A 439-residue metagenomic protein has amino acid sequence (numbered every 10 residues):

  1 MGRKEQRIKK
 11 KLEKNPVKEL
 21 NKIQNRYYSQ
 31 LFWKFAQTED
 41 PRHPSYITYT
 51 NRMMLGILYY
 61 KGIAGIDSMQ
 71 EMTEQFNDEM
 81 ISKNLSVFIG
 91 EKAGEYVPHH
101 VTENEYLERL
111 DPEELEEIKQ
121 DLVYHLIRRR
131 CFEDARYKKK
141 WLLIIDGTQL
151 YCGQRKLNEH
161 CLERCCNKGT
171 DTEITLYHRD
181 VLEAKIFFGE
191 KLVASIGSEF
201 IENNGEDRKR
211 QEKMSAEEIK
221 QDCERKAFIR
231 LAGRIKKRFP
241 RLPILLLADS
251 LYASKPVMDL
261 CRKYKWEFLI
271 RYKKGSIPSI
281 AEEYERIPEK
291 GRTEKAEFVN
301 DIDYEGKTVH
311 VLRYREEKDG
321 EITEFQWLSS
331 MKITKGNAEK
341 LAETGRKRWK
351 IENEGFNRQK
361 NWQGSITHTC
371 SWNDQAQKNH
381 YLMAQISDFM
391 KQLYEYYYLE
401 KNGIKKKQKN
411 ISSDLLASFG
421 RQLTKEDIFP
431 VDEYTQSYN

Functional and structural regions predicted by a protein language model:
G2-R3, E267-I351: An anionic, glycine-rich sequence signature occurring as long contiguous blocks
R3, V17-P98: Gly/serine-rich nucleotide phosphate-binding loop at the start of the catalytic core of nucleotide/ADP-ribose-handling
I23, Y28, M72, G336-C370: Short amphipathic alpha-helical "interface-anchor" segments enriched in bulky aromatics
K34, E79, G291-D303, N361-D374 (+2 more regions): A short, flexible helix-boundary coil/loop motif
I57, M72-T73, H99, E103 (+8 more regions): Short, conserved catalytic/metal-binding motifs centered on acidic residues
N104-K191, G197, E202: Active-site-proximal, Lys/Arg-enriched surface segment that forms a nucleic-acid-binding/basic interface patch
N167-P243: Electropositive, glycine- and tryptophan-enriched low-complexity nucleic-acid-binding patches
S215-S279: Domain-level cores of phosphate- or acyl-group-handling catalytic modules
